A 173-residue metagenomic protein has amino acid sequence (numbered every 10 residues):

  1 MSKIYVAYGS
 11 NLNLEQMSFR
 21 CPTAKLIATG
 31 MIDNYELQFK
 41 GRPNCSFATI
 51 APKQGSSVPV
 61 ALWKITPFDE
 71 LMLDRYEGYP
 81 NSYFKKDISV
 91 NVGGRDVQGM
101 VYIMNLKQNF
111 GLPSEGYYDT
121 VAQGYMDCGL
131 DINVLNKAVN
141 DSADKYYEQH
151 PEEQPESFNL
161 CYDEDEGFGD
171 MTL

Functional and structural regions predicted by a protein language model:
M1-L173: Glycine-aromatic micro-motifs
